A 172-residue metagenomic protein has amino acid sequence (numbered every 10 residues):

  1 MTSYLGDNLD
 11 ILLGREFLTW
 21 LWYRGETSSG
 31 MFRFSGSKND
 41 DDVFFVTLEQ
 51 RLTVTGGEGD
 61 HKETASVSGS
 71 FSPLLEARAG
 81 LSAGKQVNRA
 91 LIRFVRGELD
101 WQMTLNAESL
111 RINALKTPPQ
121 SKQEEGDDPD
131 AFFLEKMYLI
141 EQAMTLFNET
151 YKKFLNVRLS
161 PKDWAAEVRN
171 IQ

Functional and structural regions predicted by a protein language model:
M1-Q172: Intrinsically disordered, low-complexity, charge-rich terminal extensions of nucleic-acid-associated complexes
